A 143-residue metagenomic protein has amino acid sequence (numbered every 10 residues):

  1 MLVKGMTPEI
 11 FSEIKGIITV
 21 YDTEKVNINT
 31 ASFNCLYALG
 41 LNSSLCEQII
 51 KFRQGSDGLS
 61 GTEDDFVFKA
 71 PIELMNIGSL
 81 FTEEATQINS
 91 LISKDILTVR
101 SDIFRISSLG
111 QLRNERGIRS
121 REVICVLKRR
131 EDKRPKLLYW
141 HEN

Functional and structural regions predicted by a protein language model:
M1-N143: Compositionally biased linear targeting/interaction segments
